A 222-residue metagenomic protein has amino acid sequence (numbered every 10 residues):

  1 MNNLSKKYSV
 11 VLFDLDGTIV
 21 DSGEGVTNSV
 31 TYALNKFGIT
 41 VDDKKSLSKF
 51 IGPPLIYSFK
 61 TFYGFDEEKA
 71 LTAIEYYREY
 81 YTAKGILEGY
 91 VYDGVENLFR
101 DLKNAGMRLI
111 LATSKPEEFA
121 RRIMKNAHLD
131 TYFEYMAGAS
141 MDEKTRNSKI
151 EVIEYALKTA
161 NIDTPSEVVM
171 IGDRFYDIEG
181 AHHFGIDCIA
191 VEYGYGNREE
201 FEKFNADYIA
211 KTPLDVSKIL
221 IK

Functional and structural regions predicted by a protein language model:
N2-K49, Y63, E67: Active-site neighborhood of HAD-like aspartate-dependent phosphohydrolases
V10, S148-I178: Conserved Lys-Pro-Asp/Glu-containing loop-to-beta segment of HAD-superfamily phosphomonoesterases, centered on
V30, L98-M124: Substrate-recognition element of Asp-dependent hydrolases with the DxDx(T/V) motif
A33-L34, P54-E67, I123, V152 (+1 more regions): Helix-loop "lid/cap" segments that line or gate small-molecule binding pockets
T40, D130-E134, D163, A210: Conserved H-loop
K60-N97, A105, S166: Metal-dependent phosphoesterase signature
D130-T145: A short, structured active-site edge motif that brings together acidic residues
M170-K211: Acidic, Mg2+-coordinating phosphoryl-transfer loop and its flanking beta/alpha structural elements, shared across
